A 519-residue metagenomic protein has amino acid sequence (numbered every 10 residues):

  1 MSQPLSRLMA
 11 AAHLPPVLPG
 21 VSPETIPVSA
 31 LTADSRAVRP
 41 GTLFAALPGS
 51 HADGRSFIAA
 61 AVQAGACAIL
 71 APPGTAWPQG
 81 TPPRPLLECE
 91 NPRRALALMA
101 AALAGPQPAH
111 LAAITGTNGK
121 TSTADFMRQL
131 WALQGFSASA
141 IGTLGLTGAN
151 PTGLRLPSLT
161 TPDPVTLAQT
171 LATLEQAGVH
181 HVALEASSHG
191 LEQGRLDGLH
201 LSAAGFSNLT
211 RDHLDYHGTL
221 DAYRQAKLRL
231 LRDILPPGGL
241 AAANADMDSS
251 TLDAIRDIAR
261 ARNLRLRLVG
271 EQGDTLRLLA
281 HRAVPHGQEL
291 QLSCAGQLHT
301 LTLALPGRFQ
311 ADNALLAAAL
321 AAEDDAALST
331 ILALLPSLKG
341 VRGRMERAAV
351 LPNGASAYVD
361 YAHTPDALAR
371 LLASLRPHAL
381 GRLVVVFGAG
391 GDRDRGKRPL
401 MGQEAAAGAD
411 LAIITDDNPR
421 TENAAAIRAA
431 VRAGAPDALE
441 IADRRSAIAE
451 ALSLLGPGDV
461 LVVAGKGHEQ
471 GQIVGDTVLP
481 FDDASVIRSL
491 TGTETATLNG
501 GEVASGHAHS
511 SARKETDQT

Functional and structural regions predicted by a protein language model:
M1-A102, L240, R277-R282, L298-T300 (+6 more regions): N-terminal leader/targeting and accessory segments in enzymes
G49-A52, V341-G343, D366-D437, R444 (+4 more regions): Active-site beta-alpha connecting loops in nucleotide-dependent enzymes
G49-H51, T75, S188-H189, R211-D212 (+5 more regions): Short glycine-rich anion-binding loops that position phosphate/pyrophosphate groups of nucleotides and phosphorylated
A52-S56, Q193-G194, D215-A222, D394-K397 (+2 more regions): Glycine/threonine-rich flexible loop motifs
T75-G80, A177, E192, L201-A357 (+2 more regions): Acidic, Mg2+-coordinating active-site environments of NTP-dependent enzymes
A95-A245, S250-R262: Phosphate-binding loop of NTP-binding sites
L214, D482-H509, R513-T519: Short, flexible loop segments at boundaries between secondary-structure elements
V460-E494: Glycine/aspartate-rich loop-and-adjacent alpha/beta segment that forms the canonical ThDP
